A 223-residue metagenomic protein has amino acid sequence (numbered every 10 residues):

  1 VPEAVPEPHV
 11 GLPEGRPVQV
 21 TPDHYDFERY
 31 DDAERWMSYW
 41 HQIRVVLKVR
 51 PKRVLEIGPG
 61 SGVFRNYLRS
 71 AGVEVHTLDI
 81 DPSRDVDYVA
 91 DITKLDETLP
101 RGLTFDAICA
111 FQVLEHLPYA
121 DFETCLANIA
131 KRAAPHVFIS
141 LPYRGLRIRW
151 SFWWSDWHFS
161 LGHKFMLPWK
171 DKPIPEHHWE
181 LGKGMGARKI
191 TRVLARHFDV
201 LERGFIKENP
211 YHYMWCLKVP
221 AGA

Functional and structural regions predicted by a protein language model:
V1-L103, A107-C109, E123-L126, H177-F198 (+1 more regions): Conserved N-terminal segment of class I S-adenosyl-L-methionine
A71, R132-A133: Helix C-cap/helix->beta junction micro-motif
S83-R84, L141, G145: A short, histidine- and acid-enriched strand-loop-helix "catalytic/donor-clamping" loop that lines the nucleotide-sugar
Q112-H116: Short catalytic micro-motifs in class I SAM-dependent methyltransferases
L117-N128, L141: A short, conserved alpha-helix within the catalytic core of class I
A133-Y143: Conserved beta-strand signature within the Rossmann-like core of class I S-adenosyl-L-methionine
R147-R149: Switch/connector loops and helix/strand junctions flanking conserved nucleotide-binding motifs in nucleotide-processing
S151-M185: Conserved Class I S-adenosyl-L-methionine
